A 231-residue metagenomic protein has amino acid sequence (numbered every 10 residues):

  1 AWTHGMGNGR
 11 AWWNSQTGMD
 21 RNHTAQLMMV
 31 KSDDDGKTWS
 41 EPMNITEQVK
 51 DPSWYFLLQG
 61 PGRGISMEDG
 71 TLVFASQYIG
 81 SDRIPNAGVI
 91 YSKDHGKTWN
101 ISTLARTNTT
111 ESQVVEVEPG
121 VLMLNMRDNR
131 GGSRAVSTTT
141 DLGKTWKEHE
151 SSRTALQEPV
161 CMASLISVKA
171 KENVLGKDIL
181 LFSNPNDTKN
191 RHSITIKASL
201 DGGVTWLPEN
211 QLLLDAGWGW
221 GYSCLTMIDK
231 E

Functional and structural regions predicted by a protein language model:
A1-E231: Asp-box/BNR beta-propeller blade signature and adjacent active/binding-site loops in extracellular glycan-interacting
